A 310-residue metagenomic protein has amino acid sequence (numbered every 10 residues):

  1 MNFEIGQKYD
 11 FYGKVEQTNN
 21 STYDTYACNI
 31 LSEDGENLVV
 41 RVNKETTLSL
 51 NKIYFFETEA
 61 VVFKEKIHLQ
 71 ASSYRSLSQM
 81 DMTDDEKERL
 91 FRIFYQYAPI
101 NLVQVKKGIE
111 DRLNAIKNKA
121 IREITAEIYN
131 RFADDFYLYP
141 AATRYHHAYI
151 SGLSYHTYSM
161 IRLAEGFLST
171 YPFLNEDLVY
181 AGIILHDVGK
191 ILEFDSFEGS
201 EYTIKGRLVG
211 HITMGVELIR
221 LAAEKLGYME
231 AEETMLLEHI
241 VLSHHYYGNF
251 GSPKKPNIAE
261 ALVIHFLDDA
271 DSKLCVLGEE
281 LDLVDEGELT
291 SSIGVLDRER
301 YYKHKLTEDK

Functional and structural regions predicted by a protein language model:
M1-K8, E33, N51-I53: Short, small/acidic-rich helices and loops at N termini and domain boundaries of DNA replication/processing enzymes
E4-S21: Structural detector for short beta-strands of small beta-barrel domains
N20-N29: Short aromatic-glycine-enriched beta-strand elements
N29-L50: Beta-strand/loop nucleic-acid-binding surfaces
E59-Y95: OB-fold/S1-family single-stranded nucleic acid-binding modules
T83-L208, A231: Acidic/His-rich, divalent-metal-binding segments that scaffold phosphate/diphosphate chemistry
Y145, T170, L174-V284: Divalent metal-dependent catalytic cores for phosphoryl transfer on phosphate-bearing substrates
H265, T290-D297, K305-K310: N-terminal intrinsically disordered, cationic/polar leader segments that include organellar targeting peptides
